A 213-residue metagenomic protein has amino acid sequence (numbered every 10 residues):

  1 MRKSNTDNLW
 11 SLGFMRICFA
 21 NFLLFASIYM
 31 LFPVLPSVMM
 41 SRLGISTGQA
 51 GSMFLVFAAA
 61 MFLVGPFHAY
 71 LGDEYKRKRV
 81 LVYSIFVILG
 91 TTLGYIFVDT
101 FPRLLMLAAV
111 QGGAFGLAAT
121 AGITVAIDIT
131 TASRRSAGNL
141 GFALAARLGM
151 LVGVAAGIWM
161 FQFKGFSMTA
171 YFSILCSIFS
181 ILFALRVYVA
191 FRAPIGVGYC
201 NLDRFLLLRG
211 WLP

Functional and structural regions predicted by a protein language model:
M1-S11, V189-P213: Juxtamembrane intracellular "pre-TM" segments in multi-pass secondary transporters
W10-L43, G48-G51: Helix-loop boundary and gating motifs at the non-cytosolic
G44, K76, F97-P102: Helix-breaking motifs and short loop linkers at transmembrane-helix boundaries and internal kinks in secondary membrane
A58-P66, M150-L151: Residue-level signature of mid-helix packing/kink "hotspots" within the transmembrane helices of 12-pass Major
L63-I96: Conserved MFS/SLC helix-loop-helix module at the cytosolic interface between two early adjacent transmembrane helices
P102-V110: Paired small-residue
A109-A146: Cytoplasmic helix-loop-helix junction between adjacent transmembrane helices in 12-TM secondary transporters
T169-L185: Symmetry-related core transmembrane helices of the 12-TM Major Facilitator Superfamily/SLC fold
